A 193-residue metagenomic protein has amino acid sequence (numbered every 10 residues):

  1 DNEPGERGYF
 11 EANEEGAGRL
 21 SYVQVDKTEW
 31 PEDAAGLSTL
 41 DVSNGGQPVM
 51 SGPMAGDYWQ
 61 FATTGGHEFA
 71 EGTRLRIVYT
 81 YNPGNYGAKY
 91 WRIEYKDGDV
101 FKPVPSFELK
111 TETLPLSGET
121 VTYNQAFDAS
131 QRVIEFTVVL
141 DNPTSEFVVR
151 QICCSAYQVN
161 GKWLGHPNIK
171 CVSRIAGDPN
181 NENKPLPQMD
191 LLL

Functional and structural regions predicted by a protein language model:
E3, P83-Y86, G98-V100, C154-Y157: Acidic glycine-/aspartate-rich tracts in secreted/extracellular proteins
G5, F61-T64, A88: Short, composition-biased motifs enriched in small/polar/acidic residues
E11-E71, K162-G165: Surface-exposed, low-complexity/disordered Ser/Thr/Gly/Pro/Asn-rich loops and linkers
N13-G16, F101, T111-S173: Terminal, low-complexity interaction segments
M54, F69-E71, Y81-Y90: Extended, low-complexity, turn-rich repeat/linker tracts enriched in Gly/Pro/Ser/Thr and Asp/Glu that occur
T73-I77: Structural beta-strand segments of beta-rich domains
Y86-S117: Non-cytosolic beta-sandwich-type ligand-binding/adhesion modules
N180-L193: Alpha-helical segments with a strong preference for the paired helices of cellulosomal dockerin domains
